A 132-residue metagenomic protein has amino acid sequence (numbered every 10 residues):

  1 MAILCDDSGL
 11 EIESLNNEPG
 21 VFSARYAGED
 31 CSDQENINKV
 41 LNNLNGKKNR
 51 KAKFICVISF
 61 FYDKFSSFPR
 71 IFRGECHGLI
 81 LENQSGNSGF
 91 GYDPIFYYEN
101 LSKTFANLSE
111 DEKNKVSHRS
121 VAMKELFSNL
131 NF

Functional and structural regions predicted by a protein language model:
M1-F132: Anionic-ligand binding patches
